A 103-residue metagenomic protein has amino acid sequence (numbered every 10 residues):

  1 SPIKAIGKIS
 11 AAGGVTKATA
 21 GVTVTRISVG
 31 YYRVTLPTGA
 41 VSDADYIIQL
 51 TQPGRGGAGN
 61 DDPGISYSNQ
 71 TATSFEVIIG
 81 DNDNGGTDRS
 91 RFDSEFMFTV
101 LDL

Functional and structural regions predicted by a protein language model:
S1-L103: Extracellular attachment/recognition segments
